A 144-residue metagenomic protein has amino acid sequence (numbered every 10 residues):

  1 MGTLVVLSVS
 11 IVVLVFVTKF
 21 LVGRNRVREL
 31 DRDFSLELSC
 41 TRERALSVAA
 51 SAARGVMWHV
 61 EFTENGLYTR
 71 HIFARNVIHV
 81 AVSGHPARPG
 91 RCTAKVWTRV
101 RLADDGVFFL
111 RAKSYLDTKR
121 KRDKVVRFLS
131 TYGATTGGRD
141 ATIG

Functional and structural regions predicted by a protein language model:
M1-S10: Feature marks short, highly hydrophobic, charge-poor N-terminal signal-anchor/signal peptide-like helices that anchor
L14-G144: Ser/Thr-rich, low-complexity intrinsically disordered terminal regions
